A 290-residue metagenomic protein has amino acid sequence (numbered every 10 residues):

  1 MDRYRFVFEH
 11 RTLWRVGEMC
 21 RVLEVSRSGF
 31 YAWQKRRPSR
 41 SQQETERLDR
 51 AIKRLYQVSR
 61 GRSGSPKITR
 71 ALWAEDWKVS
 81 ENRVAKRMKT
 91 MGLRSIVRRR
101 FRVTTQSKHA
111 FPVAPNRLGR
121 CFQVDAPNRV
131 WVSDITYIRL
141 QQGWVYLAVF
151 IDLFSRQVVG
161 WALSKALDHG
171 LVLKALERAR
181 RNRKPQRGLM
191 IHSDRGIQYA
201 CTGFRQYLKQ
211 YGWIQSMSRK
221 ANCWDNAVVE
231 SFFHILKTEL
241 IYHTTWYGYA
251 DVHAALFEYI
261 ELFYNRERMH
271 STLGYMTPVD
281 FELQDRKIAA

Functional and structural regions predicted by a protein language model:
M1-A290: Charged DNA-binding/catalytic regions of mobile-element recombinases
